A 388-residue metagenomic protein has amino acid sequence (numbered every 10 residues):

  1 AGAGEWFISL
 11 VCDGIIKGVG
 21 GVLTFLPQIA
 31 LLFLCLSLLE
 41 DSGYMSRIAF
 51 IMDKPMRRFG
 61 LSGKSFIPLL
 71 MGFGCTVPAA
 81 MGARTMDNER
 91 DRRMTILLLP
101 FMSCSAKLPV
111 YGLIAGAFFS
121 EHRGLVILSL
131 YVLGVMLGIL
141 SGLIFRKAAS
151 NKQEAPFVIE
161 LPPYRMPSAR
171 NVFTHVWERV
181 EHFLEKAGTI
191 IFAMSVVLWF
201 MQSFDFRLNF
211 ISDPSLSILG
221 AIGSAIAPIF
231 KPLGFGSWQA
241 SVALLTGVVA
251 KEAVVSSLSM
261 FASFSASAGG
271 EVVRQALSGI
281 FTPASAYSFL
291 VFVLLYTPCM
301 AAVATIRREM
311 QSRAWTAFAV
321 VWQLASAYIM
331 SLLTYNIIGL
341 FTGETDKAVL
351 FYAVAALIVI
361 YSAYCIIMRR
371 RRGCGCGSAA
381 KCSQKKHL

Functional and structural regions predicted by a protein language model:
A1, S46-T76, N151-H175, S217-A221 (+2 more regions): Juxtamembrane inter-helical linkers in multi-pass membrane proteins
A1-I15, V19, F59, A80-M94 (+1 more regions): Extended, low-charge hydrophobic alpha-helical regions
A1-S37, L125-L244, A317-R371: Selected transmembrane alpha-helices and immediately adjacent juxtamembrane segments of polytopic inner-membrane
Q28-L36, D41, M45-A49, T76-A79 (+11 more regions): Alpha-helical transmembrane segments of polytopic integral membrane proteins, especially the permease/helical cores
L39-R58, G82-L98, R146-Y164, A304-T316 (+1 more regions): Juxtamembrane helix-loop transition segments at the membrane interface in multi-pass membrane proteins
V77-P156, S259: Conserved phosphate-handling catalytic cores of large alpha/beta enzymes
F101, S105-L128, A301-S312, I329-D346: Transmembrane helix-loop junctions at the membrane interface of multipass transporters and ion channels
R371-L388: Cysteine-cluster motifs in flexible loop/terminal segments that predominantly coordinate metals
